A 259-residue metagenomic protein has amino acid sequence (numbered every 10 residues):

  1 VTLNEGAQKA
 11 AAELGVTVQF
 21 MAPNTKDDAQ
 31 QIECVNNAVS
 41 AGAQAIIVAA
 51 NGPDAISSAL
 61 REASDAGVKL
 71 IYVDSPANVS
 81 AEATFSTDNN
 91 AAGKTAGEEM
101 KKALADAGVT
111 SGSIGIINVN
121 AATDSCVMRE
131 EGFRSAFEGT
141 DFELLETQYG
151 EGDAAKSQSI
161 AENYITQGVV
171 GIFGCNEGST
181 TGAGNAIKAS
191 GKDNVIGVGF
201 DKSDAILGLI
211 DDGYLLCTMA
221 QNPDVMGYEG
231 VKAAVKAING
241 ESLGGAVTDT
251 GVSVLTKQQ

Functional and structural regions predicted by a protein language model:
V1-Q259: A residue-level marker of the well-folded mature domains of exported/periplasmic proteins
